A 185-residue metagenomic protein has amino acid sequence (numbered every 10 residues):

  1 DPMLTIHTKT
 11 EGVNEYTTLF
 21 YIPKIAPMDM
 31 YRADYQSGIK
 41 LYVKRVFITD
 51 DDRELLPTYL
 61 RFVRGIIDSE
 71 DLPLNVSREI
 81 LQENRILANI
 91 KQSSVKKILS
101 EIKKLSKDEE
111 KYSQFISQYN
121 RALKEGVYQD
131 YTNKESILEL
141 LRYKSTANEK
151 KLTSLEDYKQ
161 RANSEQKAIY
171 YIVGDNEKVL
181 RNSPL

Functional and structural regions predicted by a protein language model:
D1-L185: Conserved GHKL (Bergerat-fold) ATPase module
